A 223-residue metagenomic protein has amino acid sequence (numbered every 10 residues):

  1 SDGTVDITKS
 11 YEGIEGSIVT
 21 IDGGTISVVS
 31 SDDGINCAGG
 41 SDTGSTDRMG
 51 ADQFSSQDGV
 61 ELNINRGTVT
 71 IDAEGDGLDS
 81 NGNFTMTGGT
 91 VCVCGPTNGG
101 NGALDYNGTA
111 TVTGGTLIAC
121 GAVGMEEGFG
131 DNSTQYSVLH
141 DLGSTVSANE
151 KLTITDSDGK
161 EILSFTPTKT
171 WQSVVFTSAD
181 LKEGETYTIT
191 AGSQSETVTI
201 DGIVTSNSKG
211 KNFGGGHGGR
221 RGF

Functional and structural regions predicted by a protein language model:
S1-F223: A composition-driven surface/loop motif
